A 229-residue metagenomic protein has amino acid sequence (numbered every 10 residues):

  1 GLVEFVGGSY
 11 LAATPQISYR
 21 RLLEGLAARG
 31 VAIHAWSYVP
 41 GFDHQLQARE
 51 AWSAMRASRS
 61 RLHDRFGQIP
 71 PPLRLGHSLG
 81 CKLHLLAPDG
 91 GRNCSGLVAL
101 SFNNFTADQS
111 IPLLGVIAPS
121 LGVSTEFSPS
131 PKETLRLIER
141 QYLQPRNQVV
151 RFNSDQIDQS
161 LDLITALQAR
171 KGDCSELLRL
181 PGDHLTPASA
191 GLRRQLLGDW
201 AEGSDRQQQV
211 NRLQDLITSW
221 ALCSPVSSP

Functional and structural regions predicted by a protein language model:
G1-P40: Short, surface-exposed "cap/lid" segments of acyl-processing enzymes
G25, F42-P70: Alpha/beta-hydrolase active-site loop
L75-H84: Gly/Ala-rich beta-loop-alpha elbow adjacent to hydrolase catalytic centers
L86-S95: Conserved hydrolase catalytic core segment
G96, T106-S175: The feature captures the conserved acid-bearing segment of alpha/beta-hydrolase catalytic domains
R170-L196: Catalytic histidine neighborhood in serine/cysteine hydrolases with alpha/beta-hydrolase-type architecture
S189-P229: Catalytic active-site module of serine/aspartate enzymes centered on a nucleophile-bearing elbow/loop
